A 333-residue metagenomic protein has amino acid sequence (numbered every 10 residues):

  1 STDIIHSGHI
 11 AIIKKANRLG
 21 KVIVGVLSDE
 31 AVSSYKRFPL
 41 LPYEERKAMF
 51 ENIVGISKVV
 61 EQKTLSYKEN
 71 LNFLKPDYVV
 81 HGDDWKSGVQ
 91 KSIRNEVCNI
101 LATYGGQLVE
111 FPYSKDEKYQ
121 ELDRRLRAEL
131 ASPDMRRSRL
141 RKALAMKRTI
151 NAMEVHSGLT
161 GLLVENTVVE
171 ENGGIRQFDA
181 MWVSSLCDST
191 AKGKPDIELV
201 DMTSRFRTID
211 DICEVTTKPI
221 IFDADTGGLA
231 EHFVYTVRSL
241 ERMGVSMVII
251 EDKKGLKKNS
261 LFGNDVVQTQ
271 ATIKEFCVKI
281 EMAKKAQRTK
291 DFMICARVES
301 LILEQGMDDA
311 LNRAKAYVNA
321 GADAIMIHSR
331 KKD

Functional and structural regions predicted by a protein language model:
S1-P133: Nucleotidyltransferase catalytic core that binds NTPs
P133-D333: Alpha/beta enzyme core
